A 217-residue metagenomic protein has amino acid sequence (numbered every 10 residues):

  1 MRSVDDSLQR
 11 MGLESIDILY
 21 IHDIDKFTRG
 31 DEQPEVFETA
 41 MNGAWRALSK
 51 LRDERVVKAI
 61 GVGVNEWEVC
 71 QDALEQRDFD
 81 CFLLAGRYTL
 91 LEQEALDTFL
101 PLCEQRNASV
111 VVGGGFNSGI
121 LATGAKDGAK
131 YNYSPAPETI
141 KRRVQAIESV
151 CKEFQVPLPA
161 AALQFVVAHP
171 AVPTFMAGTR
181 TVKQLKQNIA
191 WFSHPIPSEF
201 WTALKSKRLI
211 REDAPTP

Functional and structural regions predicted by a protein language model:
M1-R10, N65-D72: Short, acidic/polar
L8-E32: Active-site groove signature of glycoside hydrolases
I24-P217: Beta/alpha (TIM)-barrel catalytic core signal, keyed to glycine-rich beta->alpha loops juxtaposed to Asp/Glu that bind
